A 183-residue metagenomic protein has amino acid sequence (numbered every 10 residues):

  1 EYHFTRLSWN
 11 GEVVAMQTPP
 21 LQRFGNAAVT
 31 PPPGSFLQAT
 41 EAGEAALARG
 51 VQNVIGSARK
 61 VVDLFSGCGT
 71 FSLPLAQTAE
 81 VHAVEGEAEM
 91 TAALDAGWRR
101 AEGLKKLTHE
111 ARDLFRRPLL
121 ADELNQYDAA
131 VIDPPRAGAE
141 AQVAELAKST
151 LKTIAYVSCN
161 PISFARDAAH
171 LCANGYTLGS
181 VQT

Functional and structural regions predicted by a protein language model:
Y2-T183: Rossmann-like S-adenosyl-L-methionine
